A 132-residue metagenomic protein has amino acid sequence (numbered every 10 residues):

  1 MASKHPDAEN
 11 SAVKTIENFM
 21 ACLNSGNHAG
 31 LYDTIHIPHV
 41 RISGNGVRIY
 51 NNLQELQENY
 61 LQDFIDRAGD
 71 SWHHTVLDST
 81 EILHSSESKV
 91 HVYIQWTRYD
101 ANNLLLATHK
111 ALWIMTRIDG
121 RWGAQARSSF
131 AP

Functional and structural regions predicted by a protein language model:
M1-T34, I42: Short, low-complexity N-terminal intrinsically disordered segments enriched in polar/charged residues
F19, R41-G44, K89-R98: Short, well-ordered beta-strand segments in beta-rich or mixed alpha/beta enzyme and ligand-binding folds
H28-T80, S88: A solvent-exposed, acidic/Ser-Thr-rich amphipathic alpha-helical stretch
I35-H36, W96-R98, S128: Short beta-strand segments enriched in hydrophobic/aromatic residues within well-folded beta-rich domains
L77-I82, Q95-R98, K110-T116: Hydrophobic/aromatic beta-strand elements that line small-molecule binding cavities or substrate pockets in beta-rich
I82-V90, M115-W122: A short, structured loop/turn motif at beta-sheet edges
L106-P132: Short beta-strand edge/turn micro-motifs at domain boundaries
